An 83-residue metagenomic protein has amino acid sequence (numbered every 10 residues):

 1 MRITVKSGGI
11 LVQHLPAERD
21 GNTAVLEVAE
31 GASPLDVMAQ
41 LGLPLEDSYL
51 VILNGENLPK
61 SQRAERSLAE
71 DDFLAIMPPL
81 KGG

Functional and structural regions predicted by a protein language model:
M1-G82: Ubiquitin-like/PB1-type beta-grasp interaction modules and other compact soluble beta-rich domains
